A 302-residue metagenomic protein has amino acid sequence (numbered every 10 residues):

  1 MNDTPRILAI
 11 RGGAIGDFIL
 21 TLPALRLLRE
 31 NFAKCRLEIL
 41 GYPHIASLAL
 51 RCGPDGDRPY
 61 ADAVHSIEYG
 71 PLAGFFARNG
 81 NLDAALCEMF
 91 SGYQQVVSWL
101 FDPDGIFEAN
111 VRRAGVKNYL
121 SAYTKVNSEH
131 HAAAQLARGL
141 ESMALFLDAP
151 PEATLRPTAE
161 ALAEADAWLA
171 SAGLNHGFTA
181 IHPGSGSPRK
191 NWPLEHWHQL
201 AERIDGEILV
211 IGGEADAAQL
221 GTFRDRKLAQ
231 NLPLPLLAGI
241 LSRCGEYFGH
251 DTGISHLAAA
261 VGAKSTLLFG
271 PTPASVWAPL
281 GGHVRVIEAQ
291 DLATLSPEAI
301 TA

Functional and structural regions predicted by a protein language model:
M1-A302: Catalytic machinery of carbohydrate-active enzymes, primarily nucleotide-sugar-dependent glycosyltransferases
